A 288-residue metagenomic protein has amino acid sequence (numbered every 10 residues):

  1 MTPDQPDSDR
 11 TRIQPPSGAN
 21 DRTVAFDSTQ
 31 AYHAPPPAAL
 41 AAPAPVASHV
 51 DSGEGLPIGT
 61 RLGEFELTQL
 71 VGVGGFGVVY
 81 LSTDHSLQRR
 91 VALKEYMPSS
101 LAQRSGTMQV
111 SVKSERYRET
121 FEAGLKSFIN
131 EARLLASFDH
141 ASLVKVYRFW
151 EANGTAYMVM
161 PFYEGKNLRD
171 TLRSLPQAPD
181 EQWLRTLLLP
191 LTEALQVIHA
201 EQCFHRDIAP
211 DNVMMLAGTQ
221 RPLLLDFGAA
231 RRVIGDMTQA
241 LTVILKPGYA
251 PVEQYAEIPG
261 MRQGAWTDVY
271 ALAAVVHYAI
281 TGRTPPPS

Functional and structural regions predicted by a protein language model:
T68-G75, V79: Protein kinase glycine-rich loop
Q103-S137: AlphaC helix of the eukaryotic protein kinase fold
F149: Activation-segment/catalytic-loop signature of the eukaryotic protein kinase fold
N153-N167, T171: Conserved short submotifs of the Hanks-type protein kinase catalytic core that shape the nucleotide-binding pocket
L187-L188: Activation segment signature within eukaryotic-like protein kinase domains
L191-C203: Protein kinase catalytic-loop region centered on the HRD/HxD motif
A240-Q254: Conserved activation segment of eukaryotic-like protein kinases, specifically the C-terminal portion of the activation
